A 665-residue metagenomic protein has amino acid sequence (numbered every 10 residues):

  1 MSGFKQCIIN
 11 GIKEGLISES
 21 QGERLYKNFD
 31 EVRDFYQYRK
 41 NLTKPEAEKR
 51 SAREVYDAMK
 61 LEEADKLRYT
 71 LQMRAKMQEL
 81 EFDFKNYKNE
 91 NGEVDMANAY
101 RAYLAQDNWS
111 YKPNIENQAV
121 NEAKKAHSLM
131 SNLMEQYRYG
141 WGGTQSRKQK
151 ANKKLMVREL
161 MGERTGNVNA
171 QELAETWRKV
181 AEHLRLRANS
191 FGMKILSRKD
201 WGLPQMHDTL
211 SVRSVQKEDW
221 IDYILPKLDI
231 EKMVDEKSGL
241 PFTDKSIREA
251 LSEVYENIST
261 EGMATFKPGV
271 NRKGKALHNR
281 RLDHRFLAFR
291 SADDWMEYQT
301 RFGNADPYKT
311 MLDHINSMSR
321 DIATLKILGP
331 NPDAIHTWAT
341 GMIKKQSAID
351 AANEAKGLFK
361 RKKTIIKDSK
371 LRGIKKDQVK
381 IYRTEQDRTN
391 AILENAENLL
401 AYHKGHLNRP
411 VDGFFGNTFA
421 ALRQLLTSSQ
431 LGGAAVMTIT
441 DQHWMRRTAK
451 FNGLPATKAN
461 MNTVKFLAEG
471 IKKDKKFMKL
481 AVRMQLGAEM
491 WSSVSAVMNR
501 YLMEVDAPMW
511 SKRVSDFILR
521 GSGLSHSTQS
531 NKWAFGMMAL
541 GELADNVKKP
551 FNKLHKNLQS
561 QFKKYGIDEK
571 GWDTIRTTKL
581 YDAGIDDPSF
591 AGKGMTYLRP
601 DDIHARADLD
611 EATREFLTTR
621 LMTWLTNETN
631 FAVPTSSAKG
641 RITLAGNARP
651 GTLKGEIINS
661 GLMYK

Functional and structural regions predicted by a protein language model:
M1-H183, R187, S197-D222: Low-complexity, small/polar and acidic-rich linker and loop segments
M156-E175, I230-P241, K245, E354-A355 (+2 more regions): Charged, compositionally biased non-catalytic regions
A170-S190, W201-I247, S493, R500-N531 (+3 more regions): A terminal-accessory region detector
R187-P204, A264-L277, H336-W338, K360-K363 (+1 more regions): Short glycine-rich, low-complexity/disordered patches
F191-M206, G453-L467: Short linear, low-complexity motifs centered on an aromatic residue
G192-S197, L210-S214, G239, K245 (+11 more regions): A general structural signal for short secondary-structure junctions and capping/turn motifs
T209-A339: Long, charge-dense tracts
S291-V436, T440-K665: Hydrophobic, often aromatic-rich secondary-structure segments at membrane interfaces
